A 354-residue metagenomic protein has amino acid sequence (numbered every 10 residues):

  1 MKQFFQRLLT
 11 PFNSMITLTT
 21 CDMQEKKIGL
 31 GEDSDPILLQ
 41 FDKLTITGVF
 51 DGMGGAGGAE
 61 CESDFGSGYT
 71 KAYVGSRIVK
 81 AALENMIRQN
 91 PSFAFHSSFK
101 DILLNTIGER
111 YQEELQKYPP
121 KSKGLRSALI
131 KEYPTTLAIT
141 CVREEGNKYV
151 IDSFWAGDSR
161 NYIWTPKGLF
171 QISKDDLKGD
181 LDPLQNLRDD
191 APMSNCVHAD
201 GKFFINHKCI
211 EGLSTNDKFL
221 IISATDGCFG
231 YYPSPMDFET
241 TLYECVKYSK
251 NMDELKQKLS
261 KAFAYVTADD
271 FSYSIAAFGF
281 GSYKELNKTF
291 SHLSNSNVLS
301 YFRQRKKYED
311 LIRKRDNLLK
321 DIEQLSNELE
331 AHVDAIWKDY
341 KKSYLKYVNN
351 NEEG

Functional and structural regions predicted by a protein language model:
M1-N85, S159, I210: N-terminal entry segment of metal-dependent catalytic domains or homologous docking segments
M1-S34, Q116-A128, G146, I172-A191 (+2 more regions): Short glycine- and acidic-rich boundary segments immediately preceding or forming the N-terminal edge of structured
G29-D42, I130-K148, L177-P233, H332 (+2 more regions): Acidic loop->beta-strand submotif enriched in PP2C/PPM serine/threonine phosphatases
T47-F50, F154-A156, I222-A224: Short hydrophobic beta-strand that contains or immediately precedes a catalytic carboxylate
C61-E62, P166-K167, S234-D237: Short amphipathic alpha-helical segments
F65-R110, T240-K261: Helix-loop-helix
G66, A199-G354: C-terminal catalytic subdomain
Q89-T165, A191-D217: Catalytic core of PPM/PP2C metal-dependent serine/threonine phosphatase domains
